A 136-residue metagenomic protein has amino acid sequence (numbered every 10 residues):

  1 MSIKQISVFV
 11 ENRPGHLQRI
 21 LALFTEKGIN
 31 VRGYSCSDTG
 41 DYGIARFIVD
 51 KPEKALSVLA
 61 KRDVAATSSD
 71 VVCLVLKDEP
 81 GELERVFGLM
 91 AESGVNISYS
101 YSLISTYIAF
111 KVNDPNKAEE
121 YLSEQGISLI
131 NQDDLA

Functional and structural regions predicted by a protein language model:
M1-A136: A conserved regulatory-domain signal marking ACT and ACT-like small-molecule sensing domains and adjacent regulatory
